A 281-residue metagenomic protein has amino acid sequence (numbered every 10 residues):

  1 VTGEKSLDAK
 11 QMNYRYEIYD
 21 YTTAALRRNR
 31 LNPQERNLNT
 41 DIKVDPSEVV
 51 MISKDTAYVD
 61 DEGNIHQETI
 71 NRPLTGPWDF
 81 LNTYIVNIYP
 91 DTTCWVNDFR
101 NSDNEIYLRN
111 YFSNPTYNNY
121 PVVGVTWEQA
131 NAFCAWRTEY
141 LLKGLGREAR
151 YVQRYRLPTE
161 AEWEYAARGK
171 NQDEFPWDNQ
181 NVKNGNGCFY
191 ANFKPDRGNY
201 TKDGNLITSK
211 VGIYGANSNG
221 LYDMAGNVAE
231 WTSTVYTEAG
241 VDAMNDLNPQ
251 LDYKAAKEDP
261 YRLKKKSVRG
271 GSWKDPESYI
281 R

Functional and structural regions predicted by a protein language model:
T2-E68: Non-catalytic, alpha-helical, charged scaffold/linker segments that couple or flank catalytic or architectural cores
A57-Y58, N64, P73-R281: Functional-site microenvironments in short loops/helix caps that host divalent-cation chemistry
